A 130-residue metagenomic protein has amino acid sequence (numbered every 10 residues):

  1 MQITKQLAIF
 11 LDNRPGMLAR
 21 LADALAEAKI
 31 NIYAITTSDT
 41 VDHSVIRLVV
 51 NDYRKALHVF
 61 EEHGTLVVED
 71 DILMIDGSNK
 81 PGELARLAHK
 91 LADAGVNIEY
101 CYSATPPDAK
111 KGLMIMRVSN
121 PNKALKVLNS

Functional and structural regions predicted by a protein language model:
M1-S130: Structural preference for solvent-exposed beta-strand-turn elements and adjacent flexible terminal/loop segments within
